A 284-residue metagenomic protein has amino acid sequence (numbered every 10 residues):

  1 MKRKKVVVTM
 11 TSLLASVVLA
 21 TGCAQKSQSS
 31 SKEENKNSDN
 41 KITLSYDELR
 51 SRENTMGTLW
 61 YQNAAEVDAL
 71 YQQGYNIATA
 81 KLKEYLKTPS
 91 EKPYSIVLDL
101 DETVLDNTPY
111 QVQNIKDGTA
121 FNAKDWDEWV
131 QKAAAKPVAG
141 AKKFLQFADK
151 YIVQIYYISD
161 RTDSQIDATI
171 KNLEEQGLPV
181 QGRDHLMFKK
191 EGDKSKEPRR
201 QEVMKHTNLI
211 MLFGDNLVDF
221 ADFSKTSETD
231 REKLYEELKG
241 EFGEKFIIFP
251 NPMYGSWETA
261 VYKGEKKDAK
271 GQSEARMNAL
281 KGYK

Functional and structural regions predicted by a protein language model:
K2-L98, K263-K284: Non-catalytic pre-domain segments flanking phosphatase-related domains
S30-E33, T162, I166-K284: C-terminal cap/substrate-recognition subdomain and adjoining C-terminal extension of metal-dependent phosphatase-like
W60-Y71, D127-A134, Y156-T162, M187-K189: Second-shell loop/turn segments in exported
K83, K87, Y110, Q146-Q154 (+3 more regions): Sec-exported extracytoplasmic/periplasmic mature domains
L86-S95, I155-D160, R183-H185: Surface-exposed patches in mature extracellular/periplasmic domains of secreted proteins
T88-P93, V104-A135: Active-site neighborhood of HAD-like aspartate-dependent phosphohydrolases
Y94-V104, Q165, K190: Acidic helix-start/capping segments at beta-turn-to-alpha-helix junctions
E102, A141-L173, D215: Substrate-recognition element of Asp-dependent hydrolases with the DxDx(T/V) motif
